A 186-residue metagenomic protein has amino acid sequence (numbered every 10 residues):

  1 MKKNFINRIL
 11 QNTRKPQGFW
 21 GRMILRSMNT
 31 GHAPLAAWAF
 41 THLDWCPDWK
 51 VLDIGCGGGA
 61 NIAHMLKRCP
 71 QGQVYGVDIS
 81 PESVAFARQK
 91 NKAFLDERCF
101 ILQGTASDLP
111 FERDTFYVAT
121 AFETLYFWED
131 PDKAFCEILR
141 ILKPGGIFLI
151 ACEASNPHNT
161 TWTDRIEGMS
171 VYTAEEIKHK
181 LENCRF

Functional and structural regions predicted by a protein language model:
T30-W49, H64: Conserved alpha-helix/loop element of class I SAM-dependent methyltransferases that forms part of the SAM/SAH-binding
G58-C69: Conserved SAM-binding loop of SAM-dependent methyltransferases across substrates and taxa, primarily the Class I
S80-E82: Conserved SAM/SAH-binding beta-strand->alpha-helix loop
L95-S107: Conserved SAM-binding strand-loop segment of SAM-dependent methyltransferases
S107-V118: A short acidic, Gly/Pro-enriched loop at the edge of an enzyme's catalytic core that lines a small-molecule cofactor
D132-P144: A short glycine-rich, Lys/Arg-flanked "PGG" loop and its adjoining helix->strand segment in the class I
G145-C152: Conserved beta-strand signature within the Rossmann-like core of class I S-adenosyl-L-methionine
M169-R185: Short alpha-helix
